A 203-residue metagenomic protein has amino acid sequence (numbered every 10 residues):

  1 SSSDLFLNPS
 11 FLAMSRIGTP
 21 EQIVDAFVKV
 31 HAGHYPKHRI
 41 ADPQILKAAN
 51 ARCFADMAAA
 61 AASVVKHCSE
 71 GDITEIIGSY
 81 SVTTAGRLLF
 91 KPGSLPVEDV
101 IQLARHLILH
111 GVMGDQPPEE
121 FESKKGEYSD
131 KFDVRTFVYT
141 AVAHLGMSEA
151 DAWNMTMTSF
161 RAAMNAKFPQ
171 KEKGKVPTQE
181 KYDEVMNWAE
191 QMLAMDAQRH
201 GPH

Functional and structural regions predicted by a protein language model:
S1-R39, R52-C53, A60-G174: An amphipathic, hydrophobic-aromatic interaction surface with interspersed Lys/Arg that forms lipid/phosphate-bearing
D42-K47: Alpha-helical bundle regulatory/interaction domains
W153, A163-H203: Alpha-helical oligomerization segments
